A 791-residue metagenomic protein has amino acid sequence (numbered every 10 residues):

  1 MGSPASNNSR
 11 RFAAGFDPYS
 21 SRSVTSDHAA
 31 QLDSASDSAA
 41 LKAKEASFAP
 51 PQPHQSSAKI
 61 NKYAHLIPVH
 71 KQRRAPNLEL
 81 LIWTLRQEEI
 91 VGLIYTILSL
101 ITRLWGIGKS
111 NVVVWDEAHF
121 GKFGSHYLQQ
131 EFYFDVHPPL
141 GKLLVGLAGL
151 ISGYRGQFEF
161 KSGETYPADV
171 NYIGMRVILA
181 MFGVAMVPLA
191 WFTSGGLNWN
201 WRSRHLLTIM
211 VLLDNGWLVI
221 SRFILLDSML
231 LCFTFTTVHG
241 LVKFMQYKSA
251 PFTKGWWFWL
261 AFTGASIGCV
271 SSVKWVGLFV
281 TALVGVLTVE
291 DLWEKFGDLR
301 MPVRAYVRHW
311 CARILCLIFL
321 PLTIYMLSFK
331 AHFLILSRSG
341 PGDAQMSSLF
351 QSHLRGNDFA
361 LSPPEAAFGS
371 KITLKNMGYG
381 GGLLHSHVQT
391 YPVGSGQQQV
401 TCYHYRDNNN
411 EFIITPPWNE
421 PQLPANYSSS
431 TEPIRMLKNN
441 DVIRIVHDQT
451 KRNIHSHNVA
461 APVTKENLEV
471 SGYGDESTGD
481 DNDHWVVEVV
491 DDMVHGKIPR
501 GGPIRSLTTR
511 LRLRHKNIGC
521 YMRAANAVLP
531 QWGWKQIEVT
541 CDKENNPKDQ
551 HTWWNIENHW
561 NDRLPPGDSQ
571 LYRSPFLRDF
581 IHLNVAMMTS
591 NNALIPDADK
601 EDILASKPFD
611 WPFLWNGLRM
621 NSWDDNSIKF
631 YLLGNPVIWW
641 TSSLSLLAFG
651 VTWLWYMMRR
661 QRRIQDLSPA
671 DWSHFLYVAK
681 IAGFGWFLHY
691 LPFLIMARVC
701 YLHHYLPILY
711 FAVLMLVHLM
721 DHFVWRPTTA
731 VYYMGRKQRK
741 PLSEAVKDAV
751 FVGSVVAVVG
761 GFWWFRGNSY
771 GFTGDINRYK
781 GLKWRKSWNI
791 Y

Functional and structural regions predicted by a protein language model:
G2-R338, G342-K371, Y379-Q389, Y405-M436 (+8 more regions): Membrane-integral, polyisoprenol-dependent glycosyltransferases of the GT-C/oligosaccharyltransferase superfamily
D169, M175-I178, P596-L644: Individual transmembrane alpha-helix segments
C311-L349, N555, P565-W615, N621-S622 (+1 more regions): Membrane-lumen/periplasm interface segments of specific transmembrane helices in polyprenyl phosphate-linked
F333-F580: Lectin-like carbohydrate-binding module/patch detector with strong preference for beta-trefoil
L676-K680, H689: Extended, compositionally biased non-globular segments that define protein topology
G735-G753: Interfacial loop-to-transmembrane junctions
K747-G767: Final/C-terminal transmembrane alpha-helix of multipass membrane proteins
